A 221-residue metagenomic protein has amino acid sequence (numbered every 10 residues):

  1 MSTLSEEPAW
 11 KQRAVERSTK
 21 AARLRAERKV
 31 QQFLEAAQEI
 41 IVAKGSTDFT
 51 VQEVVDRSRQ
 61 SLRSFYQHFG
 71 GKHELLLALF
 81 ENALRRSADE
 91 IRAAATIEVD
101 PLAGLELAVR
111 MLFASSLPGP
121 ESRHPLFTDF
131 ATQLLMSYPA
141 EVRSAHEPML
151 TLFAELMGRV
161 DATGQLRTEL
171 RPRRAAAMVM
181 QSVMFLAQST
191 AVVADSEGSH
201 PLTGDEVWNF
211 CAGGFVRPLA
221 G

Functional and structural regions predicted by a protein language model:
M1-R17, L107, M111-A114, T151 (+3 more regions): C-terminal peripheral helix-coil segments that are non-catalytic and often amphipathic
A26-A37, V54, L79-A83, S87 (+1 more regions): Generic hydrophobic, amphipathic alpha-helix propensity
Q32, I40-E74, A78: Helix-turn-helix
A36, I40, R57, S64 (+4 more regions): Amphipathic alpha-helical interface segments
T50, E121-T128, Q165-E169, V192: Short, hydrophobic secondary-structure boundary micro-motifs
A78, R92-P120, P172, A176-V179: Hydrophobic alpha-helical connector segments
R85-A88, M136-T163, R173-M180: Amphipathic alpha-helical packing segments from all-alpha helical-bundle domains
S116-S137: Amphipathic alpha-helical segments used for helix-helix packing
